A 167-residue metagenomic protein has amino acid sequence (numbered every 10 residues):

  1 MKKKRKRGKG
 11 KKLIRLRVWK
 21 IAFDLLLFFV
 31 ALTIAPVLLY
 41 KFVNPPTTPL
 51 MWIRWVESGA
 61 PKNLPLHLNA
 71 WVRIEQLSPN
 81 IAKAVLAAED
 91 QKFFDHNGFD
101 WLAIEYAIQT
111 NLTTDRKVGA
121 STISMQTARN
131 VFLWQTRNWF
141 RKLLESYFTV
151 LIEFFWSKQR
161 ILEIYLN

Functional and structural regions predicted by a protein language model:
K2-N167: Juxtamembrane regions of bacterial inner-membrane/periplasmic proteins, predominantly the peptidoglycan biogenesis
